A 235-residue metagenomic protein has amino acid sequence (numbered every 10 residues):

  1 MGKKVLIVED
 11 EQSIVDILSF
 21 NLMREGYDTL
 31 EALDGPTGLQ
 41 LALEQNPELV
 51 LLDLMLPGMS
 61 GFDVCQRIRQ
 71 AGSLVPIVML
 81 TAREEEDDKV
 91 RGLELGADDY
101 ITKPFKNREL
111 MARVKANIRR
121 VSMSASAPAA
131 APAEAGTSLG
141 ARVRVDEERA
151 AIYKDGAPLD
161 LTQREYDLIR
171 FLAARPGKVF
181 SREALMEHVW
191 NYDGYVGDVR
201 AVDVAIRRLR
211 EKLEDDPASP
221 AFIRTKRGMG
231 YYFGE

Functional and structural regions predicted by a protein language model:
M1, S73, A141, S219 (+1 more regions): Residue-level signal for beta-strand positions within conserved beta-sheet cores that form or flank
M1-A125: N-terminal/domain-start alpha-helical segments
K4, A116-V179, E183: Short, Lys/Arg-enriched segments at the junction into DNA-binding effector domains of transcriptional regulators
G26, M111-V114, E147, V189 (+1 more regions): Short amphipathic alpha-helical/adjacent loop interface patches that line ligand and macromolecule-binding sites
G92-F105, V145, G197-E211: Extended hydrophobic secondary-structure segments
D98, M229-G230: Short acidic-rich active-site patches of cyclic nucleotide enzymes
A151, G156-Q163, D167-A221, K226-M229: Positively charged, aromatic-enriched patches within helix-turn-helix-type DNA-binding elements, predominantly
Y232-E235: Short, cationic-aromatic polyanion-contact patches
